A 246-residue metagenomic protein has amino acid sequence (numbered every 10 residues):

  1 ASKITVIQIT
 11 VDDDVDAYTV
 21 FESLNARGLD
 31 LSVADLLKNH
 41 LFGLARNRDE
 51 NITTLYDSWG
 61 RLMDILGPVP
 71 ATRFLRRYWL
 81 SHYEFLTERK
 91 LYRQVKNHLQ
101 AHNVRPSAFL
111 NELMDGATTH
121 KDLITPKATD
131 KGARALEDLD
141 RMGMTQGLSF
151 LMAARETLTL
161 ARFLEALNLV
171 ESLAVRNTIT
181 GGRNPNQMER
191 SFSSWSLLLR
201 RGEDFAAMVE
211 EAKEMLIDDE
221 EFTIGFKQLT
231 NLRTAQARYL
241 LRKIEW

Functional and structural regions predicted by a protein language model:
A1: Extended, Lys/Arg-enriched charged tracts that mediate electrostatic binding to polyanionic substrates
T5, T10, A34-E245: A cross-family structural signal marking well-folded subdomains
D13-A17, G28, L158-L160: Flexible loop/turn segments at secondary-structure boundaries
